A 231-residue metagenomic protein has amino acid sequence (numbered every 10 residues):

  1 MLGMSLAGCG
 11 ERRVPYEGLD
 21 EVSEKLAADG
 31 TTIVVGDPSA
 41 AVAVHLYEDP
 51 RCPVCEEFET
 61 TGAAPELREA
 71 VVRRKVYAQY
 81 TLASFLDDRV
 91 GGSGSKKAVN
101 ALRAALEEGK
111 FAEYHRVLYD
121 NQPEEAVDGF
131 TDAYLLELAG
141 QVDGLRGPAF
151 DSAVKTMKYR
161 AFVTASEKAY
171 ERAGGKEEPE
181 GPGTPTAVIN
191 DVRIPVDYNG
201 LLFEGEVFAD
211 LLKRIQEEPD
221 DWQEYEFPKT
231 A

Functional and structural regions predicted by a protein language model:
M1-V90, I215-A231: Extracytoplasmic thiol/disulfide redox context detector
M4, A105, A139-G140, Y170: Hydrophobic alpha-helix position signal
V14, Q141-A231: C-terminal cap of thioredoxin/glutaredoxin-like
P38, V71-R73, E107, E178-G181: Extracellular/periplasmic catalytic domains that process cell-envelope and extracellular macromolecules
H45, A101-A104, E125, G140 (+1 more regions): Short, flexible active-site loop motifs that bind/organize anionic cofactors or intermediates
Y47-D49, T81-S84, R116-Y119, K155 (+1 more regions): Active-site-proximal beta-strand/loop segments in catalytic clefts of secreted hydrolases
R51, A63, G94-A101, K110-Y114 (+6 more regions): Stable alpha-helical elements in mature extracytoplasmic
E56-A133: Structural alpha/beta surface segment adjacent to cysteine/selenocysteine redox centers across thiol/disulfide enzymes
